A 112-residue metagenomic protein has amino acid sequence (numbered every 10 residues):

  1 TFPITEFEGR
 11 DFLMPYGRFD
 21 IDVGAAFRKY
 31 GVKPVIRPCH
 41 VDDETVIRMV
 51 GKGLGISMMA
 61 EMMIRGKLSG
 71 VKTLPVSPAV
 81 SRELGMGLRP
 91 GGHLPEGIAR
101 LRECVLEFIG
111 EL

Functional and structural regions predicted by a protein language model:
T1, E44-H93: Beta-alpha-beta core module
T1-G17, S81-G92, L106-G110: Hydrophobic/proline-rich hinge and linker segments of small-molecule sensing/allosteric domains, predominantly
T1-I4, F27-K29, V71-T73, L101: Short, glycine/charged-enriched secondary-structure capping and boundary segments
F7, K29-G31, L68, S81: Short, well-ordered coil/turn elements that cap or connect secondary structure elements
G9-Y30, L94-I98, R102, L112: Secondary-structure junction motif
M14-P15, V32-D42: Short beta-strand-to-loop elements that line the ligand-binding cleft of bilobed periplasmic-binding protein-like
D20, D42-D43: Conserved glycosyltransferase catalytic-site signature
